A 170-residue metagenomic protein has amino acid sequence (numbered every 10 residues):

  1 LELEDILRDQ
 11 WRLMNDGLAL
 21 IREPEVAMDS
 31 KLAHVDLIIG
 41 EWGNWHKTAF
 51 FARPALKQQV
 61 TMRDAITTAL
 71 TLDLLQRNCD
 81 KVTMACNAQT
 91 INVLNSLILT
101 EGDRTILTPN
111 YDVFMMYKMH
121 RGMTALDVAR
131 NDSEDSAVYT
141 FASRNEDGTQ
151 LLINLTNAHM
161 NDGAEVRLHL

Functional and structural regions predicted by a protein language model:
L1-L3: Hydrophobic, small-residue-rich alpha-helical packing segments that form membrane-like cores
I6-L13, T67, T71: Alpha-helical packing segments of well-folded alpha/beta enzyme cores
D9, D16, A49-A52: Histidine-acidic metal/acid-base catalytic patches
M14, L18-I21, C79, K118-A125 (+2 more regions): Alpha-helix capping/termination and helix-coil
D16-A33: Short mixed-charge
L32-Q150: Aromatic/acidic polysaccharide-binding cleft in carbohydrate-active enzymes
A137-L170: Carbohydrate-binding surface patches
